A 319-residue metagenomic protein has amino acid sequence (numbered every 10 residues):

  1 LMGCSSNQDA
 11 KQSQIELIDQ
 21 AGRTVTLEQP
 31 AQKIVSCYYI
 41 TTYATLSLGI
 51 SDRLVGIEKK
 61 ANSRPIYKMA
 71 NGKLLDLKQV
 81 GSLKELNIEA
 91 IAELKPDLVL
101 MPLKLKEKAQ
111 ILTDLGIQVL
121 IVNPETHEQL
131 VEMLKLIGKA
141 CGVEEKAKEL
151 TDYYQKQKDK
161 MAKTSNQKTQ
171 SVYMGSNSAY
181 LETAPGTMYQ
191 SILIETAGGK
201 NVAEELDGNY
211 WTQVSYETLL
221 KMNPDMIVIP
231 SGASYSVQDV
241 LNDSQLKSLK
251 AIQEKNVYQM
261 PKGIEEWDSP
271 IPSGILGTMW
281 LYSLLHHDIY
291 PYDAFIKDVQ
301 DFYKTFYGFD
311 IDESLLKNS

Functional and structural regions predicted by a protein language model:
G3-Y43, E145-M174, L284, Y290-S319: Bacterial Sec-exported substrate-binding components of ABC uptake systems
Q20-G22, L77-E89, D207-Y216: Short helix-initiation/N-cap motifs at beta->coil->alpha
S36-L94, L98-L100, K104, V202: A short, structured surface patch at a secondary-structure boundary
R64-P65, E107, N123-L136, K168-I192: Extracytoplasmic ligand-binding site segments that recognize negatively charged/polar headgroups
V80, N87-M101, I117, S215-S231: Proline-aspartate-enriched helix->loop->beta-strand connector
E107-E145, S234-I296, Q300: Charged, glycine-enriched surface loops/patches that mediate electrostatic binding to polyanionic ligands
T183-W211, S215: Alpha-helical, coiled-coil/dimerization segments enriched in small aliphatic residues
E204-Q253: A contiguous binding-surface segment within folded domains or other stable secondary-structure elements
